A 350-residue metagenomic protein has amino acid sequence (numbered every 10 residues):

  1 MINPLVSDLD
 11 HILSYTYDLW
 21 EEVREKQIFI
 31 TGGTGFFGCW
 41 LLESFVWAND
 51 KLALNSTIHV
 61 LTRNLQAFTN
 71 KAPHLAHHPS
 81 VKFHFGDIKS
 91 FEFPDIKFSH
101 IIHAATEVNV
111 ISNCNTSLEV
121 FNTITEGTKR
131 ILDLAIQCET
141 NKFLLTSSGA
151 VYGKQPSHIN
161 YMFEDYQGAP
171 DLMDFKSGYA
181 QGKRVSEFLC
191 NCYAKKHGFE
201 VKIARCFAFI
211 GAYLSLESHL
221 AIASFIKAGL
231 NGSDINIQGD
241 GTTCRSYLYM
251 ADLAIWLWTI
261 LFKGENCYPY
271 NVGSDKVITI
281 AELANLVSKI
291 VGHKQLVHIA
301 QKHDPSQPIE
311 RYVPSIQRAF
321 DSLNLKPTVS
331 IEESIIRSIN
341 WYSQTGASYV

Functional and structural regions predicted by a protein language model:
M1-H100: N-terminal Rossmann/SDR dinucleotide-binding element
P4, F163, G229-V350: C-terminal substrate-binding subdomain of Rossmann-fold SDR/epimerase-dehydratase oxidoreductases
F85-T123: NAD(P)H-binding glycine-rich loop region in Rossmannoid oxidoreductase-like domains and their noncatalytic homologs
E107-I111, G149-P156, F207-Y213: Active-site segment of SDR-like NAD(P)-dependent oxidoreductases
K129-K176: Conserved Rossmann-fold NAD(P)-dependent oxidoreductase catalytic core, especially the SDR/UDP-sugar
S148, E187-A212, A223: Conserved beta-loop-beta element that borders a ligand/cofactor-binding pocket
G178, G182: Active-site helix of classical SDR
